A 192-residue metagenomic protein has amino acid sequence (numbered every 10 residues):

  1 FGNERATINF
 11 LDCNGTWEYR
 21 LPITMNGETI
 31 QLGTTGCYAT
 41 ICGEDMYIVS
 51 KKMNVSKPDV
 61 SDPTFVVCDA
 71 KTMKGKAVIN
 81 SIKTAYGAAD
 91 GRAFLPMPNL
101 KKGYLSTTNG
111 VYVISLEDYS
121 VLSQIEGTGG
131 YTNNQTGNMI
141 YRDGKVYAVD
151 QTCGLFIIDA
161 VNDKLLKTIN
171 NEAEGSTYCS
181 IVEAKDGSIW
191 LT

Functional and structural regions predicted by a protein language model:
F1, D45-I48, K102-L105, Y112 (+2 more regions): Conserved beta-propeller blade signature
F1-R5, K52-D59, G110-Y112, C153-G154: Short glycine/acidic-enriched loop and turn motifs that connect beta-strands
F1-T16: An edge-strand/N-cap motif at the start of beta-rich repeat modules
N9, V66, Y112, F156-I157: WD40 beta-propeller blade core
D12-G15, D69-M73, S115-S120, D159-K164: Short loop/turn segments that connect beta-strands within beta-propeller blades
T16-L32, C37, K74-Y86, S120-Y131 (+1 more regions): A short beta-strand motif characteristic of beta-propeller blades
T29-I41, K83-L100, G130-D143, E174-G187: Repeated scaffold domains used in trafficking and secretory/extracellular systems, primarily beta-propellers
G33-V60: Mid-chain, structured segments of secreted extracytoplasmic proteins
